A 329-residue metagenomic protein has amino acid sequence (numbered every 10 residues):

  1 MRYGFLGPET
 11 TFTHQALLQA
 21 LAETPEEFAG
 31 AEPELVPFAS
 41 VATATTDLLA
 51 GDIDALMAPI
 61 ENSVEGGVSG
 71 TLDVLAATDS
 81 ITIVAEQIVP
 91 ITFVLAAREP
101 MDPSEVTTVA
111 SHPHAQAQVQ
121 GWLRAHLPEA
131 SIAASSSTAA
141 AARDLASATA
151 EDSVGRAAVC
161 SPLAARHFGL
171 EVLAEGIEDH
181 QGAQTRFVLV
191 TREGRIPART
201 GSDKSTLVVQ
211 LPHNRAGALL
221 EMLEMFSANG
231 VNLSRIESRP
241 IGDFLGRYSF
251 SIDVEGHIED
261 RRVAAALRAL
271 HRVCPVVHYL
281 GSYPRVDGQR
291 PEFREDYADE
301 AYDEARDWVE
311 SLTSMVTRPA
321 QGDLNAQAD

Functional and structural regions predicted by a protein language model:
M1-D329: Domain-level signature for soluble enzymes in the chorismate/prephenate branch of the shikimate pathway
